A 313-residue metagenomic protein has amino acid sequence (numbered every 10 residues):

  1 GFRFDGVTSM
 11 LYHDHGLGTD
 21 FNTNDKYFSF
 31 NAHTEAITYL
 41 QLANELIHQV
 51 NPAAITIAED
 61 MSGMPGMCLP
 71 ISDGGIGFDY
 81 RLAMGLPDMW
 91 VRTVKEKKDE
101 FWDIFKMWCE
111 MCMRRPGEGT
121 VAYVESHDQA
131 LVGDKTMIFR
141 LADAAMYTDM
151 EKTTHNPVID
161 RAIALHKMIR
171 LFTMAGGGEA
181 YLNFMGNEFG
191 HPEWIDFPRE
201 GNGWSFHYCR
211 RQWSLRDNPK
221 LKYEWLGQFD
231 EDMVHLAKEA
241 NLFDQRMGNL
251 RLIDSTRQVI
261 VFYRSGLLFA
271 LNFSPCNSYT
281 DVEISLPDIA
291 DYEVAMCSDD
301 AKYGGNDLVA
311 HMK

Functional and structural regions predicted by a protein language model:
G1-L17, I57: Active-site groove signature of glycoside hydrolases
G18-E200, F206, K238, L242-N249 (+2 more regions): Conserved alpha/beta catalytic core and glycan-binding cleft of carbohydrate-active enzymes
T34, E118, A164, K220-Q228 (+1 more regions): Generic alpha-helical secondary structure signal
I37, Q41, K167, G227-V234 (+1 more regions): Generic alpha-helical structural signal
H127, M233, Y292: A residue-level signal for conserved active-site and pocket-lining positions in enzyme catalytic cores
H127, S214, N306-V309: C-terminal glycine/acidic-rich active-site capping loop/insertion
Y208, Q212-W213, N218-N241: Catalytic cores of secreted or luminal carbohydrate-active enzymes
P275-K313: C-terminal beta-sandwich/jelly-roll accessory domains of carbohydrate-active enzymes
